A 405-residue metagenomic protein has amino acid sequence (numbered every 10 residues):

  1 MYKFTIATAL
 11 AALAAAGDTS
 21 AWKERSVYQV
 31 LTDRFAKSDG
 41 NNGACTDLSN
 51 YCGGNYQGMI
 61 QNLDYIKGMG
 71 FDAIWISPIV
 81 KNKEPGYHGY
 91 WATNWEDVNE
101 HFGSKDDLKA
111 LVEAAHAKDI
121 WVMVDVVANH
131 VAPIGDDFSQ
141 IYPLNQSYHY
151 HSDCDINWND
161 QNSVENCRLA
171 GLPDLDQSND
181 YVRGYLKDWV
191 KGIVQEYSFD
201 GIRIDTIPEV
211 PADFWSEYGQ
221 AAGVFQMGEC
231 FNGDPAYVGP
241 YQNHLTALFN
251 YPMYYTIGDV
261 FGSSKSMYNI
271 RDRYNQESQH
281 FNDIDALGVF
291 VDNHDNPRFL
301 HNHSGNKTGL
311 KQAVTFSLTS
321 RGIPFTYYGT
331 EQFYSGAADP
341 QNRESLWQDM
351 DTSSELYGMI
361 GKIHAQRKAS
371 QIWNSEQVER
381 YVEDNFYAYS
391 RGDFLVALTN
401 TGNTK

Functional and structural regions predicted by a protein language model:
M1-A16: Fungal secretory targeting signals
T8, N162, F290-V291: Active-site-adjacent bridging/hinge elements
A12-L13, V112, H116, D188-F290 (+4 more regions): Active-site-proximal helices and loops of the catalytic beta/alpha 8
D18-S26, L31-Y197, A212-V238, D259: Substrate-binding/active-site clefts of carbohydrate-active enzymes
S26-L31, D72-P78, N94, W121-A128 (+9 more regions): Structural recognition of the beta-strand scaffold that forms the well-ordered cores of secreted hydrolase catalytic
F35, I120, N296, G322 (+1 more regions): Generic structural signal for secondary-structure transition and capping sites
D176, H301-H303: Second-shell loop/turn segments in exported
